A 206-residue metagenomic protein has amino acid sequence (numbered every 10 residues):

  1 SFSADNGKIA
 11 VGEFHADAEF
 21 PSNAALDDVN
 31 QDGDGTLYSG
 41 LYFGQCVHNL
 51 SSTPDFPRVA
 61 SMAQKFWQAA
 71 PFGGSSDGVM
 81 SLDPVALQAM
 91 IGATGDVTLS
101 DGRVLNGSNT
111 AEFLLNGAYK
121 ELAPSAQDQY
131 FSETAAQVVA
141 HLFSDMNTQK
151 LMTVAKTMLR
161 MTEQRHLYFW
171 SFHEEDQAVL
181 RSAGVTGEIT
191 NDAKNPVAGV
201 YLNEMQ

Functional and structural regions predicted by a protein language model:
S1-Q206: Non-catalytic, solvent-exposed segments at the cell envelope interface
